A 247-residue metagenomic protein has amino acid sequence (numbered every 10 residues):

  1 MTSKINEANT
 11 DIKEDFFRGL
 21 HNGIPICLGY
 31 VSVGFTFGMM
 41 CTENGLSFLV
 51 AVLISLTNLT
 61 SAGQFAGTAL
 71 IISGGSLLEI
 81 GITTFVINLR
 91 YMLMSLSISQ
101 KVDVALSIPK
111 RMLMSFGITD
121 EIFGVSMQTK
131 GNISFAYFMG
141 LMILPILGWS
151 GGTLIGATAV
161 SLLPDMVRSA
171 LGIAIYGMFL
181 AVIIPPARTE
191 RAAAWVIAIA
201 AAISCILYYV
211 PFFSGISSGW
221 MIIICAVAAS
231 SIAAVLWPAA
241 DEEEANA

Functional and structural regions predicted by a protein language model:
M1-F17: Short, Lys/Arg-rich, polar N-terminal cytosolic tail immediately upstream of the first transmembrane signal-anchor
S3-A8, G81-G172: Helix-loop-helix junctions within the multi-pass membrane cores of secondary transporters/permeases
Y30-M39, A62-F65, N88-L96, E121-V125 (+8 more regions): Transmembrane alpha-helical segments of multi-pass membrane transport proteins and ion-pumping complexes
E43-G45, L49-V50, I54-L89: Membrane-interfacial helix-loop connectors
N88, R168-A198: Selective transmembrane alpha-helices of multi-pass membrane proteins
R168-I173, G215-A228: Loop-to-transmembrane alpha-helix initiation sites
T189-A194, I206-I223: Extracellular/periplasmic helix-loop-helix junctions in multi-pass membrane proteins
V235-A247: Membrane-interface capping segments at transmembrane-helix boundaries
